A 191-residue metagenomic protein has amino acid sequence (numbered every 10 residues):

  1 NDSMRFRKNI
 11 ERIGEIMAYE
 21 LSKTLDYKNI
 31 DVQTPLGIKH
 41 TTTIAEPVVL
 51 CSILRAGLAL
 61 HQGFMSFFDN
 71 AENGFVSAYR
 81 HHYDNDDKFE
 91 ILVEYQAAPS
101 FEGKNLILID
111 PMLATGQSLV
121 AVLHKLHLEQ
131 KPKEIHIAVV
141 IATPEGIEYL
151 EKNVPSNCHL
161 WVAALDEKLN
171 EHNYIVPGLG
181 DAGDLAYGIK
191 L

Functional and structural regions predicted by a protein language model:
N1-L191: PRPP-associated nucleotide enzymes
